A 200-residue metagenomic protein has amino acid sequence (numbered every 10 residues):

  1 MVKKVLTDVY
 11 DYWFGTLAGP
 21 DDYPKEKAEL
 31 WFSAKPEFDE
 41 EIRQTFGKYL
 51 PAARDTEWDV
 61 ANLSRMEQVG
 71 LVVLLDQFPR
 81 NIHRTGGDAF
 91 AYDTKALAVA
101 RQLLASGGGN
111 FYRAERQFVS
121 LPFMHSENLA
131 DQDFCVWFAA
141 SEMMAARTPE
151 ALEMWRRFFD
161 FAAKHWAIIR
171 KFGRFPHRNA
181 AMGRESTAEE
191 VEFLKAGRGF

Functional and structural regions predicted by a protein language model:
M1-G70, L74-F200: Intrinsically disordered, low-complexity activation-like regions
